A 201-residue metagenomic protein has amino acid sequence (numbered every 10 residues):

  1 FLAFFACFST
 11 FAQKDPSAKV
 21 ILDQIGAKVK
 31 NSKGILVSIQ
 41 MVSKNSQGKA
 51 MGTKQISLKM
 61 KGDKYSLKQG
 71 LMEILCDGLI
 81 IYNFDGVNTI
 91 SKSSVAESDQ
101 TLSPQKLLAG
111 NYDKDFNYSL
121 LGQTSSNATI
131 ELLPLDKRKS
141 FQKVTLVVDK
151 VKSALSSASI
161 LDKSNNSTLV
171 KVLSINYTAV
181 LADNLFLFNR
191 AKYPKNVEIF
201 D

Functional and structural regions predicted by a protein language model:
F1-C7: Bacterial N-terminal signal peptides
F8-A50, K61-D63, V197-D201: N-terminal leader/targeting segments and the immediate start of mature chains
K28, I56-K59, E73-I74, Y118-Q123: Short, exposed beta-strand/loop patches in secreted or surface proteins that constitute
Q40-K44, K68, F84, L133-L135 (+1 more regions): A generic structural motif
Q55-L102, T168: An acidic-aromatic
A96-S126: Flexible, surface-exposed loop/linker segments and immediately adjacent secondary-structure boundaries
F116, L121-F200: Gly/Pro-enriched, hydrophobic low-complexity segments that function as extracytoplasmic propeptides/linkers
